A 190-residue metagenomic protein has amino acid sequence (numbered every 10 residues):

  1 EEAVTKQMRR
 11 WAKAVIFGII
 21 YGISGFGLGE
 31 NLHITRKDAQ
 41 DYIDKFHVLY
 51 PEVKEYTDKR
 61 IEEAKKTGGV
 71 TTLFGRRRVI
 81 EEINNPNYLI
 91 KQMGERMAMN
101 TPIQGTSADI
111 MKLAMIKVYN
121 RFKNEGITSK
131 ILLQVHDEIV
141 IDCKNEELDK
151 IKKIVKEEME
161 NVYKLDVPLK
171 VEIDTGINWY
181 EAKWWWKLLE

Functional and structural regions predicted by a protein language model:
E1-E190: Conserved catalytic core of nucleotide polymerization and phosphodiester-bond processing enzymes
